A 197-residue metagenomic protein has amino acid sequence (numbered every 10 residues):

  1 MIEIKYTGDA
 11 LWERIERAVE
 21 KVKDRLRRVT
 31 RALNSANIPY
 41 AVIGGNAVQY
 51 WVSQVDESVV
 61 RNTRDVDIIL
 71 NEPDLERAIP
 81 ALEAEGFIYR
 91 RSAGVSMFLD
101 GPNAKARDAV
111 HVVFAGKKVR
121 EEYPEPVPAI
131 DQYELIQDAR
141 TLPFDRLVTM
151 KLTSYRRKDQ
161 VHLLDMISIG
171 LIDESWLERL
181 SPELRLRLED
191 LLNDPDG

Functional and structural regions predicted by a protein language model:
M1-G197: Compositionally biased terminal segments of proteins
